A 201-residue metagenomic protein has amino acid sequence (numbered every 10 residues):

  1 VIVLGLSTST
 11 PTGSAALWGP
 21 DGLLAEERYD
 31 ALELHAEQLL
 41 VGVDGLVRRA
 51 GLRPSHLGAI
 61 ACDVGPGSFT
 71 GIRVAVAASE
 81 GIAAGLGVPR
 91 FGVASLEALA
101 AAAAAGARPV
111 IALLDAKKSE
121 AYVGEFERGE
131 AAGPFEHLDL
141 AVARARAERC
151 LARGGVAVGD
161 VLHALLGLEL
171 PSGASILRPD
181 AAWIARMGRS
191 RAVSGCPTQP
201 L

Functional and structural regions predicted by a protein language model:
V1-P66: N-terminal beta-alpha supersecondary unit
G22, R28, L34, V88-D180: Surface "functional belts" at beta-alpha junctions
A36, L40, S79, L96 (+1 more regions): A general structural signal for well-ordered alpha-helical segments in protein cores
L39, V43-L46, A50, L96-A100 (+2 more regions): Generic hydrophobic alpha-helical segments
L46-A50, G85, A103, I184-S194: Stable alpha-helical structural segments in soluble proteins, enriched in small hydrophobic residues
A50-H56, A83-V93: Phosphate-handling active-site elements
A61-P89: DPxDG-like acidic metal-binding loop motif
A174-L201: Acyltransferase
